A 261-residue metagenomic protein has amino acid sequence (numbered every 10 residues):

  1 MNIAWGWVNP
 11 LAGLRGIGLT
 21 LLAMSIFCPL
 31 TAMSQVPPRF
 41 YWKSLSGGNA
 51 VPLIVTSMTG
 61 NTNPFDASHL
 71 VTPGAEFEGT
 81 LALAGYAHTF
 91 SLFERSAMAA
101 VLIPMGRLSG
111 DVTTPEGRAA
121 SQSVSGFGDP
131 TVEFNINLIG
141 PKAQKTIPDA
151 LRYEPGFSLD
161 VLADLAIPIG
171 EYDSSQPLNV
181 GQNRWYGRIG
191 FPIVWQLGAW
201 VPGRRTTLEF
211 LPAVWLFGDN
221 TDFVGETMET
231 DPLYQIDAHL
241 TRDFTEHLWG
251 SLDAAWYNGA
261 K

Functional and structural regions predicted by a protein language model:
I17-P29: Bacterial N-terminal signal peptides
L30-I54, M58-T62, K142-P155: Outer-membrane beta-barrel biogenesis signature
S46, M58, S91-E94, G106 (+5 more regions): Outer-membrane beta-barrel channels and translocator barrels
A50-I54, M98-A100, E133, D160-L162 (+2 more regions): Residue-level detector of the transmembrane beta-barrel scaffold of outer-membrane proteins
L53, A84-H88, V132-L138, A163 (+3 more regions): Residues on the lipid-exposed face of transmembrane beta-strands in outer-membrane beta-barrel proteins
M58-L81, R118-A120, S174-N179: Surface-exposed strand-loop-strand hairpins of Gram-negative outer-membrane beta-barrel proteins
P64, T72, N220-K261: Outer membrane beta-barrel transmembrane domains
G106-T230: Outer-membrane pore/translocation modules
